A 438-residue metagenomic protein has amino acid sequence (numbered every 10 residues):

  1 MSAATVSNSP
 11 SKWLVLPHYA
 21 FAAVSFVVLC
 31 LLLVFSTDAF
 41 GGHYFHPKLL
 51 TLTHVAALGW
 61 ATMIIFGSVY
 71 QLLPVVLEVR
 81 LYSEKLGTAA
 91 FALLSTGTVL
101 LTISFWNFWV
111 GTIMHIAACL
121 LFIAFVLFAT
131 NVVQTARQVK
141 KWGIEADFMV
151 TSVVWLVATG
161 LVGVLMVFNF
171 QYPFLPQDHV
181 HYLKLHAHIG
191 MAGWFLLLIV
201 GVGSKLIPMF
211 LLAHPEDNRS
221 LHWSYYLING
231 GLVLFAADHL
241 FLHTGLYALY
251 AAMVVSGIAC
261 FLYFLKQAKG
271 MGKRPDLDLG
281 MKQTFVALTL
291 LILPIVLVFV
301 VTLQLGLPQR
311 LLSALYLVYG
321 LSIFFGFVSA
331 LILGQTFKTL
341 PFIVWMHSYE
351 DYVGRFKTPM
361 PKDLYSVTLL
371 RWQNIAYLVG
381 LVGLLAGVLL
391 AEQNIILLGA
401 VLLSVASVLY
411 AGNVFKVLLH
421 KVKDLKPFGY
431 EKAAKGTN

Functional and structural regions predicted by a protein language model:
M1-N438: Hydrophobic alpha-helical transmembrane segments of multi-pass integral membrane proteins
